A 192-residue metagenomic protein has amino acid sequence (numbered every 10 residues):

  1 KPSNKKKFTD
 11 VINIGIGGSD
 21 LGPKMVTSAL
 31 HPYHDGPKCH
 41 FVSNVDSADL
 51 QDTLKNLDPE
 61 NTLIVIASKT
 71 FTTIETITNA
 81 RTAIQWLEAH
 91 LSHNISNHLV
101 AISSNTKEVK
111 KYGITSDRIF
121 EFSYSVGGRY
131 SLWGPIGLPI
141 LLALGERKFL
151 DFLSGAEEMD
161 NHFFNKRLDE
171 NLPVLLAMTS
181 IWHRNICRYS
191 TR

Functional and structural regions predicted by a protein language model:
K1, V26-S28, P32-L63: Glycine-rich oxoanion-binding loops at beta->alpha junctions
K1-T9: Cofactor-/ligand-binding subdomain signature composed of acidic, glycine-rich, tryptophan-containing flexible loops
D10-I14, L63, V100: Conserved beta-strand elements of the Class I
I12-G22, K69-I77, T106-E108, G127-G128: Gly/Ser/Thr-rich loops at beta-strand to alpha-helix junctions that form or flank small-molecule/cofactor-binding
L21-G36, N56-D58, T78-E88, G113-I119: A glycine- and small-aliphatic-rich helix-loop capping segment at beta-alpha/alpha-beta transitions that lines
H40-L54, A67-T78, S96-V100, S123-Y130 (+1 more regions): Alpha-helix capping and helix-loop boundary segments enriched in small/acidic/polar residues
W86-R192: Active-site phosphate/pyrophosphate-binding segments
